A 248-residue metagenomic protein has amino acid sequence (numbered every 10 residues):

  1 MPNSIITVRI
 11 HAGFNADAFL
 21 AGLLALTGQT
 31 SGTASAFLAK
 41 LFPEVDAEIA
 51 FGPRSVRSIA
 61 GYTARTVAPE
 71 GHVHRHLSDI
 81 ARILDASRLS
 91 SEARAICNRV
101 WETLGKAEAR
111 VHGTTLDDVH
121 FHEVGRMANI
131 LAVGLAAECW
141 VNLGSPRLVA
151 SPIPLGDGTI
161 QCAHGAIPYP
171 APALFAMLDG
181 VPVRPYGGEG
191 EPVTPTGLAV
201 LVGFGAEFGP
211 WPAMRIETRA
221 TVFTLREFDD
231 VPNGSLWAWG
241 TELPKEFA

Functional and structural regions predicted by a protein language model:
M1-I5, N15, D46, A60 (+5 more regions): Short coil/turn connectors at secondary-structure junctions
N3-H11, D117-M127, I160-C162, V183-E191: A short glycine/serine-rich beta->alpha loop
I6-L23, F121-G144: Conserved phosphate/anionic-ligand binding catalytic regions in large, soluble enzymes, centered on
H11-A12, K40-L41, G125-M127, P152-I160 (+1 more regions): Acidic, glycine-rich active-site loops and adjacent beta-strand->loop/helix elements that engage anionic groups
A18-G22, D79, R99, T103-K106 (+4 more regions): Alpha-helical scaffold segments in soluble metabolic enzymes
A25-H112, A171-V183, G188-E191, P195-L198 (+1 more regions): Glycine-rich nucleotide/cofactor/substrate-binding loop typically near the N-terminus or early in the first domain
Q29-T33, S145-A248: Mobile "lid/hinge" segments at catalytic clefts and subdomain interfaces of large enzymes
A93, L116-E123, L148-P152, I216-T218: General beta-strand structural signal in soluble alpha/beta enzymes
